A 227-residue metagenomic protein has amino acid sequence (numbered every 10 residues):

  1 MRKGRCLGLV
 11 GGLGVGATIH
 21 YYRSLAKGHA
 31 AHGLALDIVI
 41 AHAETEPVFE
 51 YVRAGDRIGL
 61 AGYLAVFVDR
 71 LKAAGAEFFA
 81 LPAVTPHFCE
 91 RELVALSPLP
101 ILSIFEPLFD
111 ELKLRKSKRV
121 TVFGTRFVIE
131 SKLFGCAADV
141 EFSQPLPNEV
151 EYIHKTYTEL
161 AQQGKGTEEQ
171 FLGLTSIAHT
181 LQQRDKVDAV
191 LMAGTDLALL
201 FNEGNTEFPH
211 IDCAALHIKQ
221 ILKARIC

Functional and structural regions predicted by a protein language model:
M1-C227: Non-catalytic structural scaffold of enzyme domains
